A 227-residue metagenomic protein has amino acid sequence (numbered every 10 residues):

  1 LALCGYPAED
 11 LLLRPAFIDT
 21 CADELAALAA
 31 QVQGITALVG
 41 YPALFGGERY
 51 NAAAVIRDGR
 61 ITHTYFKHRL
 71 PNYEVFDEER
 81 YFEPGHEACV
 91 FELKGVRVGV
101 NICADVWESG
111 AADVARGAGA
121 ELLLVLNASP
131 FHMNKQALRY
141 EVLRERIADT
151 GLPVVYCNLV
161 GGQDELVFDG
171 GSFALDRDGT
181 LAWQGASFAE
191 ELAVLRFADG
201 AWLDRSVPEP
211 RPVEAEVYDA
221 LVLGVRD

Functional and structural regions predicted by a protein language model:
L1-D227: Enzyme catalytic cores with a strong preference for nitrogen-chemistry domains
